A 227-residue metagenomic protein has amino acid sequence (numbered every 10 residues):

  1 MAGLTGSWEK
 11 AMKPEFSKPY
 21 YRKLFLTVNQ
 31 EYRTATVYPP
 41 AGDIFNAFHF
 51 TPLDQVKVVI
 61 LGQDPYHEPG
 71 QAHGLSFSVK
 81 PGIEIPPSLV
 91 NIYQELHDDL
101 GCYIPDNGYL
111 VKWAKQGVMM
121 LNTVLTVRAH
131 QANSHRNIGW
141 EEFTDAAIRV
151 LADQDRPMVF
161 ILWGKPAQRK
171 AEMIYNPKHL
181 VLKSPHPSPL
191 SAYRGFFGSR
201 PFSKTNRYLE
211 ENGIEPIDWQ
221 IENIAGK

Functional and structural regions predicted by a protein language model:
A2-G3, P14-L162, P166-R169, I174-Y175 (+4 more regions): A polyanion-binding, active-site-adjacent surface
T5-K10: Short, contiguous pre-domain boundary segments
F196: C-terminal substrate-binding/active-site "lid" region of AdoMet-derived donor-dependent transferases
